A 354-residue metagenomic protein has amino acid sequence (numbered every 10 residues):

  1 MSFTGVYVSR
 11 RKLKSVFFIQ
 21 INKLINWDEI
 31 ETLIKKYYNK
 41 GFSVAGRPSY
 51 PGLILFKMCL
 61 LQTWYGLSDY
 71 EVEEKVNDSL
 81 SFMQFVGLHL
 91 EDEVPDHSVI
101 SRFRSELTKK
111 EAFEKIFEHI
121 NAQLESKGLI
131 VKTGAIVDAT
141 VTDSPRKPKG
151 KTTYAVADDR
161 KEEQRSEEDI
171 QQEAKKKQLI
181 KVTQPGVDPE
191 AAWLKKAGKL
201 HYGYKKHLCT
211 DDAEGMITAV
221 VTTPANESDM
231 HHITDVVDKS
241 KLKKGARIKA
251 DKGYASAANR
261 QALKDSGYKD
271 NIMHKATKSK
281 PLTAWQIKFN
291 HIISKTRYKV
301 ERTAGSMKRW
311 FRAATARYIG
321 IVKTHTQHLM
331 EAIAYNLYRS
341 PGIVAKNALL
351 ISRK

Functional and structural regions predicted by a protein language model:
M1-D28, K35, I343-K354: Charged, often Cys/His-bearing segments associated with DNA-binding zinc-finger transcription factors
N26, G46-I54, D92-P95, I292 (+2 more regions): Secondary-structure capping and boundary motifs in well-ordered enzyme cores
K35-R47: Short, Lys/Arg-enriched N-terminal segment that forms or immediately precedes the first helix of a structured domain
I54-G66: Alpha-helical support elements that line or immediately flank enzyme active sites and cofactor-binding pockets
Y70, E74-N77, P95-S266, M330 (+1 more regions): Polybasic low-complexity intrinsically disordered regions
M83-S101, D270-I272, K278-W285: Phosphate-backbone recognition surface of nucleic-acid-processing proteins
T152, T324-Y338, G342-K354: C-terminal domain-tail junction helix/linker
A155-D159, A246-R247, K252-L329: Helix-centered, glycine/charged polyanion-binding patches within enzymatic domains that contact phosphate-containing
